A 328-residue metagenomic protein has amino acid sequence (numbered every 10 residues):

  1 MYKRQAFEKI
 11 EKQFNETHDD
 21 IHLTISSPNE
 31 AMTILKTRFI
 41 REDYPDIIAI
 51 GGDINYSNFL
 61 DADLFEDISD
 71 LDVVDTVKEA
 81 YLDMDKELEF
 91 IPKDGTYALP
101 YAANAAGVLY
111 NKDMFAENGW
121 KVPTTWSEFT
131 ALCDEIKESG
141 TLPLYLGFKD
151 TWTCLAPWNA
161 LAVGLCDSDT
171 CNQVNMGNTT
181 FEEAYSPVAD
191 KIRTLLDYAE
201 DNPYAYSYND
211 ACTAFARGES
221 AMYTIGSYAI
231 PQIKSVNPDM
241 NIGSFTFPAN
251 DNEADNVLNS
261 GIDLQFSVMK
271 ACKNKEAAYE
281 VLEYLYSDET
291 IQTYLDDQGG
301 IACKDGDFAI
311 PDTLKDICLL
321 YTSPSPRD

Functional and structural regions predicted by a protein language model:
M1-Q5, Y321-D328: Conserved small/polar residues in nucleotide/adenosyl-binding loops
K12, E16-T17, H22, D94 (+4 more regions): Extracytoplasmic/periplasmic substrate-recognition and gating elements
Q13, T17-Y81, D113, E117-T124 (+2 more regions): Extracytoplasmic "Venus flytrap"/periplasmic binding protein-like
T37-R38, P45-D46, D75-M114, L142-L146 (+1 more regions): A structural signal for short loop-to-beta-strand junctions that line the ligand-binding cleft of periplasmic/secreted
G51-A106, T130, I136, A156-N159 (+2 more regions): Hinge/lid segment of periplasmic solute-binding proteins
S69-Y81, L165-P187, S235-V236, A249-V257: Short, solvent-exposed loop/beta-turn-alpha elements that line the ligand-binding surface or hinge of extracytoplasmic
P92-Y101, A106, T130-G177, S220: Extracytoplasmic/periplasmic solute-binding protein
C133-E135, N175-Y204: Glycine-centered hinge/linker elements that transmit conformational signals in sensory and ligand-binding systems
